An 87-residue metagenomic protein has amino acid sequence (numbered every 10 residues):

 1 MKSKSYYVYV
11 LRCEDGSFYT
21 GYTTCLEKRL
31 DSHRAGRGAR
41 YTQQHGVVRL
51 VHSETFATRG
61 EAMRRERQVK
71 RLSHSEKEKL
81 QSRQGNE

Functional and structural regions predicted by a protein language model:
M1-F56, G60-E87: GIY-YIG nuclease catalytic motif and its immediate N-terminal context
